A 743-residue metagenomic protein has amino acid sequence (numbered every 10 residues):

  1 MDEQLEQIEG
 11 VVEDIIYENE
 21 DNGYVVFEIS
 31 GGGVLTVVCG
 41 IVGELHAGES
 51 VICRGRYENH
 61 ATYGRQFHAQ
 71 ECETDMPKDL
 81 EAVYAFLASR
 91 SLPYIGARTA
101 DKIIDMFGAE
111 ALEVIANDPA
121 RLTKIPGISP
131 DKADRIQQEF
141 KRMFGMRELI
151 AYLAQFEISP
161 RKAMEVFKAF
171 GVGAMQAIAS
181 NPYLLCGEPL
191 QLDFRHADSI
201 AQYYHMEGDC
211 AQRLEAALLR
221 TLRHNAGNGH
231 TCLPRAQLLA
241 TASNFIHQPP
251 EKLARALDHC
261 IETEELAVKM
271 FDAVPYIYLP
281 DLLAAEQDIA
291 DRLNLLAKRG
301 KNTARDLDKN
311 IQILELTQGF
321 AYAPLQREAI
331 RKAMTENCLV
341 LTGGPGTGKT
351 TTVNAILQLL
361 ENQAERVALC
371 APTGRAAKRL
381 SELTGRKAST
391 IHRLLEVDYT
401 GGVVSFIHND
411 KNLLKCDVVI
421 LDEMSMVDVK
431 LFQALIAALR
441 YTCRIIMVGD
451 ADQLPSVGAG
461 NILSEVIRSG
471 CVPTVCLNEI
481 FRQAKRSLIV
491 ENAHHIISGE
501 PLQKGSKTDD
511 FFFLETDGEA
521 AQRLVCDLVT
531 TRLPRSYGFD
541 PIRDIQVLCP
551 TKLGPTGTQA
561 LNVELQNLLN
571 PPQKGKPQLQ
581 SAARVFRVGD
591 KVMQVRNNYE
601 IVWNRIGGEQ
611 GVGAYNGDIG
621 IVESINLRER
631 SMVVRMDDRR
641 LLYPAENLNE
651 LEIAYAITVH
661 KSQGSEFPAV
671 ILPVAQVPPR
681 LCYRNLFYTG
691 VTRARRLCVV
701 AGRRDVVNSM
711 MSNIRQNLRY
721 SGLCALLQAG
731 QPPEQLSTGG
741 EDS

Functional and structural regions predicted by a protein language model:
E3, Y24-S30, V37-V38, H46-Y57 (+5 more regions): Accessory alpha-helical DNA-binding modules that contact the DNA backbone or grooves
Q4-N19, G55, I619-E623: Structural detector for short beta-strands of small beta-barrel domains
E18-E28, R628-V633: Short aromatic-glycine-enriched beta-strand elements
D272-V418, I467, C471-R482, I489-T516: ASCE P-loop NTPase motor cores of helicases and related translocases
R366, K415-V418, T442-I446, L697-C698: Loop/turn-to-beta-strand initiation segments
E423, G449: Walker B catalytic acidic pair
A451-V612: Conserved helicase motor core of P-loop NTPases
I606, N616-S743: C-terminal accessory regions
